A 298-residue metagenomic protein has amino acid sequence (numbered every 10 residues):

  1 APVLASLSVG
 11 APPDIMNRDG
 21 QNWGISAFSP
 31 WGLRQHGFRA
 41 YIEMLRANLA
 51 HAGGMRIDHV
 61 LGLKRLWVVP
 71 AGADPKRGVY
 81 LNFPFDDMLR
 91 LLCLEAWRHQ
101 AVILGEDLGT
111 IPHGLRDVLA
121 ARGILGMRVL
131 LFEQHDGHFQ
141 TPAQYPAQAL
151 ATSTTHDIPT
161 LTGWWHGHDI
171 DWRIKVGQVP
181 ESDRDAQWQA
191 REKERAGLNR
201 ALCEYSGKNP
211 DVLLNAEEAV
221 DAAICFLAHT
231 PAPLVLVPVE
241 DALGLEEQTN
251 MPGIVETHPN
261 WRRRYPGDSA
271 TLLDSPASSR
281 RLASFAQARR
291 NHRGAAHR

Functional and structural regions predicted by a protein language model:
A1-L234, E240-D241, E256-D268: Alpha-amylase-like alpha-glycosidases and glucanotransferases acting on alpha-linked glucans and related
A96-W97, V102, V118-I124, T249-M251 (+2 more regions): A structural signal for the main folded, soluble domain(s) of proteins
I174-V176, S182-Q187, S284-R298: Short, solvent-exposed cationic patches
R200, R280-L282: Juxtamembrane/interfacial segments around transmembrane helices
L243-S275, S279-R280: Low-complexity, glycine/alanine/valine/leucine- and proline-rich hydrophobic stretches
